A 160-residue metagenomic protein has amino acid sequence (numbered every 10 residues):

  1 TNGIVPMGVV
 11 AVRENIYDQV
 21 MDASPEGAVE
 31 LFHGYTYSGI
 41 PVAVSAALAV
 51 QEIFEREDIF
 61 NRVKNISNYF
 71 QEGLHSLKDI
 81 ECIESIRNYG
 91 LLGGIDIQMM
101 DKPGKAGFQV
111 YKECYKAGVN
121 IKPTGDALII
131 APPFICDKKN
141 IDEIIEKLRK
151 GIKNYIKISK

Functional and structural regions predicted by a protein language model:
T1-K160: Conserved N-terminal phosphate-binding loop of PLP-dependent enzymes in the Aspartate aminotransferase
